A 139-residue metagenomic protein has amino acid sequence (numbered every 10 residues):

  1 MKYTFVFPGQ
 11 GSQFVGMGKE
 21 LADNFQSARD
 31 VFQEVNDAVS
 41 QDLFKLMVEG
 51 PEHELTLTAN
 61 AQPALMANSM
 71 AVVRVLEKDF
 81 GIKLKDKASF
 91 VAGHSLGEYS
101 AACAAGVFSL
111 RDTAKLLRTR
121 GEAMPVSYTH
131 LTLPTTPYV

Functional and structural regions predicted by a protein language model:
M1, F44, D112-L116: A short linear-motif detector with a strong N-terminal bias
K2-A92, A123: Helix-rich "cap/lid" substructures immediately adjacent to catalytic or cofactor-binding pockets
Q10-Q13, V39, K85, A105-P137: Alpha/beta catalytic cores of group-transfer enzymes, especially the acyltransferase/condensing modules of polyketide
Q13, E98-Y99: Short, active-site-adjacent cap segments at secondary-structure transitions
G93, G97: Gly/Ala-rich beta-loop-alpha elbow adjacent to hydrolase catalytic centers
S100-A104: Hydrolases whose catalytic domains are alpha/beta-hydrolase-1, hotdog thioesterase, or metallo-beta-lactamase-like
